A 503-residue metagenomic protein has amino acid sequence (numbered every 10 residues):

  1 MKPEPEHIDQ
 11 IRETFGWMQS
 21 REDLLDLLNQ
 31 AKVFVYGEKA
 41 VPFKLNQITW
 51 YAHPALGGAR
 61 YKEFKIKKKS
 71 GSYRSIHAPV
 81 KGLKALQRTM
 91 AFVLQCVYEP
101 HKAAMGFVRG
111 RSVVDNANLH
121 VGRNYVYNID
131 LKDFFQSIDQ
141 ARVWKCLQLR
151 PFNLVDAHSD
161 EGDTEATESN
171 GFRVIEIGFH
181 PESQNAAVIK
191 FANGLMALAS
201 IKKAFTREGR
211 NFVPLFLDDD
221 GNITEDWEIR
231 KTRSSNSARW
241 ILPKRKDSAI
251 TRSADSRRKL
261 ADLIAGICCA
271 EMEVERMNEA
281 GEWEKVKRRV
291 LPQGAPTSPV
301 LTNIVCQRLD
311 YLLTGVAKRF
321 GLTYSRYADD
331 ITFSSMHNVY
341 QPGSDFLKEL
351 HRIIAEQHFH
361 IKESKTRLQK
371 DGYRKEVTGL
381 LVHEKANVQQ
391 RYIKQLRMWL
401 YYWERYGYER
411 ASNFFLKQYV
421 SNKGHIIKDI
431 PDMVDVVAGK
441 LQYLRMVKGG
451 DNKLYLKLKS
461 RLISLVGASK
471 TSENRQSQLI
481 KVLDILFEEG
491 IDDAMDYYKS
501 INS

Functional and structural regions predicted by a protein language model:
M1-I66, S75-V93, V97, A103-I129 (+6 more regions): Right-hand nucleic-acid polymerase module
E63-K69, I189, F212-P214, K375: Short acidic-hydrophobic surface loop/beta-edge motif
G171-I177: Structural detector for short beta-strands of small beta-barrel domains
A187-I189, A197-L198, V213-F216, I223-I229 (+3 more regions): Short linear proline/tyrosine/threonine-rich motifs used for host-factor recruitment and membrane trafficking/assembly
S298: Conserved, non-catalytic sequence blocks in retroelement Pol enzymes and Pol-derived host proteins
T323-Y327: Short beta-strand
